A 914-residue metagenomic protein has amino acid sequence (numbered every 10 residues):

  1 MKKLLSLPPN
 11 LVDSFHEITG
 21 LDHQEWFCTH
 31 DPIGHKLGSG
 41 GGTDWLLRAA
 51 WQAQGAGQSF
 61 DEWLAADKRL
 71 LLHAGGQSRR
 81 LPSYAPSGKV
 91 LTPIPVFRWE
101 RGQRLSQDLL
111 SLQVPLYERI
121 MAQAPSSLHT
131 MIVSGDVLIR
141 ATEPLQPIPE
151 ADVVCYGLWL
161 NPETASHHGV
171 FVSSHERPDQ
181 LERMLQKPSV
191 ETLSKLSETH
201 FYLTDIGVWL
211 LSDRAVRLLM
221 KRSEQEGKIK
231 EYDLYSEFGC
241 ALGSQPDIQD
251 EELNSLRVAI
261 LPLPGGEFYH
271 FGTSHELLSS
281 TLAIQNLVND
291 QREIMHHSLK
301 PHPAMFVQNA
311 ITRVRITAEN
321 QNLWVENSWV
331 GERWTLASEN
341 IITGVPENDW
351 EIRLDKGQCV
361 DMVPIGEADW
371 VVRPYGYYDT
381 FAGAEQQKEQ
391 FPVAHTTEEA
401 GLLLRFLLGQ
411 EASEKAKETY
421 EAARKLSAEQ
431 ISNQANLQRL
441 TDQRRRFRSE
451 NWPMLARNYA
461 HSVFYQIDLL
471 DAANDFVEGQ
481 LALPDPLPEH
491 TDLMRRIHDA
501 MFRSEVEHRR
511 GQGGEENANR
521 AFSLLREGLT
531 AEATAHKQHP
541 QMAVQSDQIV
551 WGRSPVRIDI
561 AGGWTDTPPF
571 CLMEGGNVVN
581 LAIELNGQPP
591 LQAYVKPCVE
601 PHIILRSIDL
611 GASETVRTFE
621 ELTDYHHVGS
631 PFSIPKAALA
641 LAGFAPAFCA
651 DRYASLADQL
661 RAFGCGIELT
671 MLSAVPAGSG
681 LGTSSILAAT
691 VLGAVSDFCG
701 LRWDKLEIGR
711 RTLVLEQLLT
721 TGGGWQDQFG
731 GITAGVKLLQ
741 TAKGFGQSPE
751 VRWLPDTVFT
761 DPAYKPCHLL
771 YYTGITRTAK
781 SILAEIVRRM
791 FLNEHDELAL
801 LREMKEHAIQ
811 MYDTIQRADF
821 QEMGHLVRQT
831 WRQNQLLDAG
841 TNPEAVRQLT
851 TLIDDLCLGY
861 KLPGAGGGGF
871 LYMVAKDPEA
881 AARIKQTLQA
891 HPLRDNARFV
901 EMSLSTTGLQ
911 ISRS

Functional and structural regions predicted by a protein language model:
M1-H129, V133, L138-Q146: N-terminal glycine-rich phosphate-binding loop and ensuing alpha1 helix
K2-L7, H35-K36, G40-S59, V137-L138 (+5 more regions): Left-handed beta-helix
L46, R520-G528, A638, I686-F698: Stable alpha-helical structural segments in soluble proteins, enriched in small hydrophobic residues
L64-A66, A85-G88, T92-G227: Conserved core of the sugar-phosphate nucleotidyltransferase
L71-A74, I132-S134, Y156-W159, S212 (+7 more regions): Short beta-strand segments
R80-P82, R140-T142, T164-S166, T192-K195 (+11 more regions): Short helix/loop capping segments that flank catalytic or ligand/cofactor-binding pockets
S87, L91, S679-L701, Y872: DPxDG-like acidic metal-binding loop motif
S413-R661, R710-T720, Q728-L862, Y872-S914: C-terminal nucleotide
